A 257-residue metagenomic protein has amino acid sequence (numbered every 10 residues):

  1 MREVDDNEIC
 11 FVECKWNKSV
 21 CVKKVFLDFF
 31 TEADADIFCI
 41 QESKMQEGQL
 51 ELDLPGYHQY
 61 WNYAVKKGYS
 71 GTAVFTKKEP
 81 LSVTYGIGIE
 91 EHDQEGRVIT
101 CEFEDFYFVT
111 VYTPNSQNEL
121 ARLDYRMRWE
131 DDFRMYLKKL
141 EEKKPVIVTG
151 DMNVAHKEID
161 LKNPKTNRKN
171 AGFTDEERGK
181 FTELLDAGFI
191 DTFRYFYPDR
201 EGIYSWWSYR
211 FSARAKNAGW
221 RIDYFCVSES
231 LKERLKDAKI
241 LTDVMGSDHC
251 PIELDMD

Functional and structural regions predicted by a protein language model:
M1-L54, A64-Y69: N-terminal, active-site-proximal structural segment of metallo-dependent hydrolase catalytic domains
N7-S19, D105-Q117, T149: Active-site-proximal beta-strand elements of phosphoester/diester hydrolases
V12-K15, F30-G48, F108, L137-E158 (+4 more regions): Active-site beta-strand/loop signature of hydrolases that rely on acidic residues for catalysis
K44, Q49-S116: Structured beta-strand-rich core segments of catalytic domains in phosphoester-bond hydrolases
H58, D132-A218, I222: Metal-dependent phosphoesterases centered on the DNase I-like endonuclease/exonuclease/phosphatase
K67-S82, F211-E233: Conserved beta strand-loop-helix elements of the APE1-like EEP
G88-I89, P114-E130, K165-K169: Surface-exposed cleft-lining segments at the edges of enzyme active sites
K239-D257: Surface polyanion/phosphate-binding segment centered on an Asp-His-Pro turn
